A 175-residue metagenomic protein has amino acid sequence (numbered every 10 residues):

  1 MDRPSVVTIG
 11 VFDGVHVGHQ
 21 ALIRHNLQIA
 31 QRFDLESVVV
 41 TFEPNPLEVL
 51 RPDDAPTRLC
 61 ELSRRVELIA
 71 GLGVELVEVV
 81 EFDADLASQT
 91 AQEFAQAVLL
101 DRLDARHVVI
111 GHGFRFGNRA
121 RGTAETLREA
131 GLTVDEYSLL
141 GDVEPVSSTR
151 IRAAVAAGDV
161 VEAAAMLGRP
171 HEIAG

Functional and structural regions predicted by a protein language model:
M1-G175: Nucleotidyltransferase catalytic core that binds NTPs
